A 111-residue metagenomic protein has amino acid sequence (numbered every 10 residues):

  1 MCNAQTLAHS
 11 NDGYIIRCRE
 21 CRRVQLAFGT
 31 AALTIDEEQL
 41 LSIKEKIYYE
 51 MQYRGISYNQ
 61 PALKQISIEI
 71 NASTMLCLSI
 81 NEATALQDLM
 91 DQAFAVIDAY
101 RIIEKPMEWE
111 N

Functional and structural regions predicted by a protein language model:
M1-N111: Positively charged, low-complexity terminal tracts and the immediately adjacent first secondary-structure elements
